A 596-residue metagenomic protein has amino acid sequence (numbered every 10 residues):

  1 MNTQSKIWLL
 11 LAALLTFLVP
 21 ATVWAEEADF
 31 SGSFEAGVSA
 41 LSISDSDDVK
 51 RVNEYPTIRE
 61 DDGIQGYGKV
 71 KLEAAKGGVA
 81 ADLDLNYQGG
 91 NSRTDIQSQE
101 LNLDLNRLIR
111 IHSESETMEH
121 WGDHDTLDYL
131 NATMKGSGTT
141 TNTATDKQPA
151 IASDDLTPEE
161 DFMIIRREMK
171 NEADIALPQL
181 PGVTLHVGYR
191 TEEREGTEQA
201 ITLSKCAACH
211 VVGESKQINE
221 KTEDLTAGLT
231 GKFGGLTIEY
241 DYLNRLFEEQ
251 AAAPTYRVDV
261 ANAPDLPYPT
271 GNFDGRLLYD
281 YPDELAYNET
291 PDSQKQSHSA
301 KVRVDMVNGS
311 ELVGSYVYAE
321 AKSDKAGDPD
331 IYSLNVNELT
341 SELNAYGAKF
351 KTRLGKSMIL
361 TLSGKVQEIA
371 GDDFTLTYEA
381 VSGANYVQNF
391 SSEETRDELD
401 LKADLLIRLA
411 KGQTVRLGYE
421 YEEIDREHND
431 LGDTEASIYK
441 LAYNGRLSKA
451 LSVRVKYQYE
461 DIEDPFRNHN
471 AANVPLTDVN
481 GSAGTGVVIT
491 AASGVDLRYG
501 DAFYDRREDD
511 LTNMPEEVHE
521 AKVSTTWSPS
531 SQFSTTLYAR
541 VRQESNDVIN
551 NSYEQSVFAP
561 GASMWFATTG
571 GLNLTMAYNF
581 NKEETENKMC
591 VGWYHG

Functional and structural regions predicted by a protein language model:
M1-N2, F17: Intrinsically disordered, low-complexity regions enriched in Ser/Pro/Gly/Gln/His and often acidic
N2-L10: Bacterial N-terminal signal peptides that target proteins for export
L10-P20: Bacterial N-terminal signal peptides
E26-F30, V38-G596: Gram-negative and organellar
